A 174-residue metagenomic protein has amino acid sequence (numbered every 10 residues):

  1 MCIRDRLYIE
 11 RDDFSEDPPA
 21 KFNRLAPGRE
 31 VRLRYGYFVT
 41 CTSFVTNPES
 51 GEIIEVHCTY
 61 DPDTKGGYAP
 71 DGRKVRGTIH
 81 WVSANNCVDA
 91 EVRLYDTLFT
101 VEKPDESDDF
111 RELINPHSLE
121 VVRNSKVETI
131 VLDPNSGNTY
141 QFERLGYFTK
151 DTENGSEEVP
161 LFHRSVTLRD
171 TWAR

Functional and structural regions predicted by a protein language model:
M1-I3: Short, small-residue-biased leader/transition segments that mark boundaries at the very start of proteins
L7-R32, G36-T40: Flexible, glycine/threonine-enriched loop-and-boundary segments that flank and lead into catalytic domains of large
R24-L25, R32-R34, E49-G51, P134 (+1 more regions): A structural signal for short secondary-structure junctions
E30, F38, T139, Y147 (+1 more regions): Beta-sheet entry/capping signal
R32-T46, G146-T152: Hydrophobic/aromatic-rich, well-ordered segments within soluble, folded domains that form packed cores
Y37-I114: C-terminal, non-catalytic macromolecule-binding modules
Y95-D96, F110, E143-L145, D151-R174: Auxiliary tRNA-acceptor-end handling modules of aminoacyl-tRNA synthetases
P116-Y140, R144: A conserved acidic, glycine/proline-rich C-terminal tail/linker
